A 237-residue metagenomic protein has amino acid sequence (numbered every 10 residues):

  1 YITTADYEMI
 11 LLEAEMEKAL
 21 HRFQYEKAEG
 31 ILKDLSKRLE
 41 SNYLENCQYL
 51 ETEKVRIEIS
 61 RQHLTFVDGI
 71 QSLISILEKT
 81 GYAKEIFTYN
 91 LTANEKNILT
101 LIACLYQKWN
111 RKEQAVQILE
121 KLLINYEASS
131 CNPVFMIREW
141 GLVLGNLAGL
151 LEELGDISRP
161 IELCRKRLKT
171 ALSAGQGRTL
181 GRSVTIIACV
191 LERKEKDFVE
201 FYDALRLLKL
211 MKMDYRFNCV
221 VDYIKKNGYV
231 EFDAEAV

Functional and structural regions predicted by a protein language model:
Y1, L191-V237: C-terminal non-catalytic interaction modules
Y1-D68, A234-A236: Flexible inter-repeat linkers and adjacent short helices within tandem amphipathic alpha-helical repeat scaffolds
Y7-I10, A14-E17, N46-Q48, T52-I57 (+4 more regions): "A position-specific structural signal for the A-helix of alpha-solenoid helical repeats
E8, N42-E51, G69, T88 (+9 more regions): Residues that mark the junctions of alpha-helical repeat units in TPR/alpha-solenoid scaffolds
A14, K18, I57-S60, L105 (+4 more regions): Residue-level signature for tetratricopeptide repeat
A19-S36, S60-A83, W109-N125, L154-R165 (+1 more regions): Helix-turn-helix repeat elements of alpha-solenoid scaffolds
S36-C47, H63, L77-A93, I124-I137 (+1 more regions): Flexible helix-coil transition and linker loops at the boundaries of alpha-helical arrays
L101-A174, R193: Alpha-helical adaptor scaffolds
